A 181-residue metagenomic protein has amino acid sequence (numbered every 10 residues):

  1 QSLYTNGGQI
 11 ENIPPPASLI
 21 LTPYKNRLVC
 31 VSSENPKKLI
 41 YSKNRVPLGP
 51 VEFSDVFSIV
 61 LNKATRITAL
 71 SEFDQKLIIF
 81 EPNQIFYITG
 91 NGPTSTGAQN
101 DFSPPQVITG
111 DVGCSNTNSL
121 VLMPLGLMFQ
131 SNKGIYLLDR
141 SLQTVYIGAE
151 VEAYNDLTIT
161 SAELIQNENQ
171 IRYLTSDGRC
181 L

Functional and structural regions predicted by a protein language model:
Q1-V29, P50-S58: Disordered, low-complexity "stalk" and linker segments at domain junctions of extracellular and cell-surface proteins
L3-G7, N44-P47, E52-V56, L61-K63 (+3 more regions): Short linear motifs at secondary-structure transitions and domain/linker junctions
I20, S32-S33, G126-M128: Elongated fiber/stalk and passenger scaffolds
P23-N26, E34-K38, T65: Beta-propeller domains
R27, K63-L181: Beta-sheet-dominated scaffold domains
S32-E52, G90, S95-A98: Blade/loop signatures of beta-propeller domains
